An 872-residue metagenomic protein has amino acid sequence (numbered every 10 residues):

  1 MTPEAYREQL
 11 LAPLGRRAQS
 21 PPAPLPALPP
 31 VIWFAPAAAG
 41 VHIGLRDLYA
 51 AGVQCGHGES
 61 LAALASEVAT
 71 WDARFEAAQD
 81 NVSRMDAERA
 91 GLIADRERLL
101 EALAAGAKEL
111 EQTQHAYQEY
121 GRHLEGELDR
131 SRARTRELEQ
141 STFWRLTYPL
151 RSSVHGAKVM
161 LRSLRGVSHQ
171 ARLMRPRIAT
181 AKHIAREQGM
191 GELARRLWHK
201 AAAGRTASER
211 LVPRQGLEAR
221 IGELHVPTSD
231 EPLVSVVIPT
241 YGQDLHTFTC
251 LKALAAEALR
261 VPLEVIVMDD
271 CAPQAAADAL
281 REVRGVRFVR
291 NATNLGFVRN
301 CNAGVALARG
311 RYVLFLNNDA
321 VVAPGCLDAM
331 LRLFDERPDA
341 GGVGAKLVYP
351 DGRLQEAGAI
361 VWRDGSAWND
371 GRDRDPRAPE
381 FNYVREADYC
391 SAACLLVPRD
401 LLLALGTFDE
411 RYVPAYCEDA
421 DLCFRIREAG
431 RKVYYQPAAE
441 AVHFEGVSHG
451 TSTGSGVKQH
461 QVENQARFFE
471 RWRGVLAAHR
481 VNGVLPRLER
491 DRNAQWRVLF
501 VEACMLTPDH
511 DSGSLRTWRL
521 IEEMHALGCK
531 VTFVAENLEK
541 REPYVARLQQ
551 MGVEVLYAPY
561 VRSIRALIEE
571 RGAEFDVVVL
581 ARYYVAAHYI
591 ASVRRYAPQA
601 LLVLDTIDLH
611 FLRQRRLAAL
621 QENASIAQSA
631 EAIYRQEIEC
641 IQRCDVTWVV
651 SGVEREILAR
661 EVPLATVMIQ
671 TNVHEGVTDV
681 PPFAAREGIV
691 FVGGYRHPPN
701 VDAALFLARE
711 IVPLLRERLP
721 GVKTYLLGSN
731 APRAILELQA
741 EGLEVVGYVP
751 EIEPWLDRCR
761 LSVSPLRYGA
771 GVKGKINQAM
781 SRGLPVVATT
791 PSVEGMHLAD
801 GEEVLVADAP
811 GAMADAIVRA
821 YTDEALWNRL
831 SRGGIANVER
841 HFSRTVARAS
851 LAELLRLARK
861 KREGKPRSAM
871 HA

Functional and structural regions predicted by a protein language model:
A12-R220, H225-D230, A872: Boundary detector for helix-to-coil junctions that initiate low-complexity/charged tails
K252-P262: Short, acidic, metal-binding catalytic loop of nucleotide-sugar glycosyltransferases
A277, N291-A308: Glycine-rich, basic loop-to-helix element that forms the pyrophosphate-binding segment of sugar-nucleotide handling
V298-R299, A306, L354-E356, I360-N369 (+4 more regions): A recurrent flexible, glycine/aromatic-enriched loop bordering the glycosyltransferase active site that acts as
V313: Short aromatic/hydrophobic "clamp" motif used to bind/position activated sugar donors
A320-W362: Conserved donor NDP-sugar-binding/catalytic core segment of glycosyltransferases
G325-L331, E386-G406, R411-V442: A short, conserved alpha-helix in the catalytic core of glycosyltransferases
D509, G513-E522, F533, N623 (+2 more regions): Conserved catalytic-core segment of nucleotide-activated headgroup transferases in glycan assembly
